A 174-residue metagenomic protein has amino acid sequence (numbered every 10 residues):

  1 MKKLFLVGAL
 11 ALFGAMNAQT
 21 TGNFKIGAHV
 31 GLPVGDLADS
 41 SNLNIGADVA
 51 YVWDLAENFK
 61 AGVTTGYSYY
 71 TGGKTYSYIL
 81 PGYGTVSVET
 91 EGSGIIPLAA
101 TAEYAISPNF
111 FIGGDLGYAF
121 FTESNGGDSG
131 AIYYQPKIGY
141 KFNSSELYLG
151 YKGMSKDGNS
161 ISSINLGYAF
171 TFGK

Functional and structural regions predicted by a protein language model:
M1-N23, K174: Cleavable N-terminal export/targeting peptides
Q19-A61, I161-N165, T171-K174: Short glycine/proline- and aromatic-enriched beta-strand/turn motifs that initiate or cap beta-hairpins
G22-F24, S41-I45, G92-I96, F120 (+3 more regions): Residues that define the transmembrane beta-barrel architecture of outer-membrane proteins
I26-A28, V63-T65, A100, I112-G114 (+3 more regions): Membrane-embedded beta-strand positions of outer-membrane beta-barrel proteins
V30-D36, I45, W53, Y67-T71 (+4 more regions): Transmembrane beta-strands of outer-membrane beta-barrel pores
L32-S41, S68-G94, F120-G130, D157-N159: Flexible, solvent-exposed loop segments that connect beta-strands
E57-A61, N109-I112, F142-L149, K174: Repeated loop/turn-to-beta-strand initiation elements of outer-membrane beta-barrel proteins
A105-G127: Mid-chain, well-packed structural core segment of small domains
